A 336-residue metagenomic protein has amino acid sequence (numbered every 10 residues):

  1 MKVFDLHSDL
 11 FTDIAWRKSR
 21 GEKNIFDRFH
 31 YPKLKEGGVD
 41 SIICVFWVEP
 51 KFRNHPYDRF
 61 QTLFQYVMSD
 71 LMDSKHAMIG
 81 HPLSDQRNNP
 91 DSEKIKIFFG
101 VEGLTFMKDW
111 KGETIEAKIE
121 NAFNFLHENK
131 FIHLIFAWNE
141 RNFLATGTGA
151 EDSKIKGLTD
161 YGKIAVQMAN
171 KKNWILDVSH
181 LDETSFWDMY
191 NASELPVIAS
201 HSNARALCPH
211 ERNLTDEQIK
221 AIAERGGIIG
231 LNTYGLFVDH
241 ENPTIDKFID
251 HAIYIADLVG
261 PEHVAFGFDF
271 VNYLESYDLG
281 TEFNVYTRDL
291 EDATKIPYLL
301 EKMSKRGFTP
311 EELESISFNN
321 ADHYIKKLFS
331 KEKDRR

Functional and structural regions predicted by a protein language model:
M1-N232, L236-V238, I249, I253-A256 (+3 more regions): Extended, charged catalytic domains and RNA/DNA-binding interfaces, predominantly in divalent-metal-using enzymes
I43, V264-G267, E312-S317: Conserved active-site loop/cleft motifs that coordinate metal ions or position small ligands
Y57-V67, Y286-D292, I296-P297: C-terminal helical cap(s) of enzyme catalytic domains, especially alpha/beta-barrels
T148, Y277-L279, F329: Short aromatic-enriched loop/helix-cap "lid" or pocket-rim segments at secondary-structure transitions that line
N170, R288-R336: Mid-to-C-terminal alpha-helical segments outside catalytic/metal-binding sites
P196-I198, F283-Y286: Aromatic- and acidic-residue-enriched segments that line the glycan-binding/catalytic groove of carbohydrate-active
P243-K247: Membrane-interface soluble catalytic domains
V259-F283, D289: Short acidic/histidine-rich active-site segments
